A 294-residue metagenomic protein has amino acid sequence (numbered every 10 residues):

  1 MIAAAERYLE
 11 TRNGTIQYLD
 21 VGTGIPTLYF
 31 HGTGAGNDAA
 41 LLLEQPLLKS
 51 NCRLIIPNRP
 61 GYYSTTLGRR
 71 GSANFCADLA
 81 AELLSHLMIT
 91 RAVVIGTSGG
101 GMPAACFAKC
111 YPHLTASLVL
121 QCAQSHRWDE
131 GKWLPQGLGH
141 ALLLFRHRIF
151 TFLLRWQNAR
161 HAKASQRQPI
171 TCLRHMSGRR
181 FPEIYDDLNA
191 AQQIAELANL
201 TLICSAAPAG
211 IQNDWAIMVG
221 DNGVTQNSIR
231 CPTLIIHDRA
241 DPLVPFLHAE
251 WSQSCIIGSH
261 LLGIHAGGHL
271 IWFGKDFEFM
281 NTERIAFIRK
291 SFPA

Functional and structural regions predicted by a protein language model:
G14-T66: Conserved HGGG/HGGXW glycine-rich cap/lid loop of the alpha/beta-hydrolase fold
F75-V93: Conserved acidic catalytic loop of the alpha/beta-hydrolase fold
R91-L134: Conserved hydrolase catalytic core segment
L118-Q157: Flexible "cap/lid" loop of the alpha/beta hydrolase fold
F145, I149-V224: Alpha/beta-hydrolase
I229, I235-H237, D241: Short beta-strand/loop motif that positions the catalytic acidic residue of the alpha/beta-hydrolase fold
P242-H248: Conserved alpha/beta-hydrolase "acid-adjacent" motif
G258-A294: Catalytic active-site module of serine/aspartate enzymes centered on a nucleophile-bearing elbow/loop
